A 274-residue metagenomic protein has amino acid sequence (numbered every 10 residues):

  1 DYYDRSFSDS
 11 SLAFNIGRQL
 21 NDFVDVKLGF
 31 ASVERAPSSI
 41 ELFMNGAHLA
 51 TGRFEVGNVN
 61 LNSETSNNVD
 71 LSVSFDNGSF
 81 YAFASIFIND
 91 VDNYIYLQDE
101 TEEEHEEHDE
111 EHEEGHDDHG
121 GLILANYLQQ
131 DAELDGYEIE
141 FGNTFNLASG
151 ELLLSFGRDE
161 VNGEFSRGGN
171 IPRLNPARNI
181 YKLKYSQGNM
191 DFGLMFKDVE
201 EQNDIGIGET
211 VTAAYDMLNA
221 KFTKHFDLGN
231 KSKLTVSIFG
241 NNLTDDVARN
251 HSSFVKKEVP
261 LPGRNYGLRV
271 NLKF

Functional and structural regions predicted by a protein language model:
D1, A13, G17, A31-V33 (+7 more regions): Outer-membrane beta-barrel pore domains and translocons
D1, I40-N45, G52-F54, Y94-H108 (+3 more regions): Outer-membrane beta-barrel translocator domains and adjoining extracellular loop/strand segments of Gram-negative
Y2-N15, Q19, S32-F83, I88-V91 (+4 more regions): Outer-membrane beta-barrel signature, preferentially recognizing the C-terminal barrel domain of Gram-negative
F14-R18, L71-N77, I139-N143, Y181-Y185 (+3 more regions): Residues on the lipid-exposed face of transmembrane beta-strands in outer-membrane beta-barrel proteins
L20-F23, S79, N146-L152, N189 (+1 more regions): Short loop/turn motifs that connect adjacent beta-strands in outer-membrane beta-barrel proteins
V26-L28, A82-A84, L152-F156, Y181 (+4 more regions): Transmembrane beta-strands of outer-membrane beta-barrel proteins
E34-R35, D92, K224-F274: C-terminal beta-signal and adjacent terminal beta-strands/loops of Gram-negative outer-membrane beta-barrel proteins
F87-V91, I95, H108, H112 (+2 more regions): Gram-negative outer-membrane beta-barrel transporters
